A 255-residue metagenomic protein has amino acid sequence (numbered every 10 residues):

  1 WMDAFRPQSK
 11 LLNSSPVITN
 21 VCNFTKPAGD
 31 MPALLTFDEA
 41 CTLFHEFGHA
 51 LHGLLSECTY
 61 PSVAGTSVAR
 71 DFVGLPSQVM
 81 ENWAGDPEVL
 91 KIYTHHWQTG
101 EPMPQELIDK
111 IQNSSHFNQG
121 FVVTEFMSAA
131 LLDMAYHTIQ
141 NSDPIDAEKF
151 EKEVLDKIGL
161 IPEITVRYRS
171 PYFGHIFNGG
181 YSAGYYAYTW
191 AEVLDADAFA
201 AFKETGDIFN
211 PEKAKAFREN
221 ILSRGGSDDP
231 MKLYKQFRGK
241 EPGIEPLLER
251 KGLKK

Functional and structural regions predicted by a protein language model:
W1-K255: Cation-handling catalytic/transport regions enriched in His/Asp/Glu
